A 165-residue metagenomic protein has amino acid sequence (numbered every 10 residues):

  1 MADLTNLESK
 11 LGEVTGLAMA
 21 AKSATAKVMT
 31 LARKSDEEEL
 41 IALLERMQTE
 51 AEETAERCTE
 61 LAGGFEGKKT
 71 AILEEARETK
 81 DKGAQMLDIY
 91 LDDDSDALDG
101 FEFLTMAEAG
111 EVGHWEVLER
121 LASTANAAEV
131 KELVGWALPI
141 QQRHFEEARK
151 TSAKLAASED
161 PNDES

Functional and structural regions predicted by a protein language model:
M1-S165: Amphipathic alpha-helical hairpins
